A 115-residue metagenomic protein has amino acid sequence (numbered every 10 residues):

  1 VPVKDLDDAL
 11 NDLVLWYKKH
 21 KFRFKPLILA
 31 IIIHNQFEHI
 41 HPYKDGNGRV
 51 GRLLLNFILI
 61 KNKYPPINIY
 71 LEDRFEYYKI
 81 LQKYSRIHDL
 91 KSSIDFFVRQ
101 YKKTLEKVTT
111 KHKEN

Functional and structural regions predicted by a protein language model:
V1-N115: FIC/Doc superfamily catalytic core
